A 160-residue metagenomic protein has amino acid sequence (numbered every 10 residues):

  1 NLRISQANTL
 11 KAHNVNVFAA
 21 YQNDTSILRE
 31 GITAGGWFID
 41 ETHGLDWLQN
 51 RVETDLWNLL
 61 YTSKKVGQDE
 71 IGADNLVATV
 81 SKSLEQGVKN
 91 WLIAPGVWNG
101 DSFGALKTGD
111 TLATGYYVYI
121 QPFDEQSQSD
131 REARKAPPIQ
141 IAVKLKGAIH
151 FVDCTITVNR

Functional and structural regions predicted by a protein language model:
N1-E41: Extended, charged amphipathic alpha-helical segments
G31-R160: Structured, hydrophobic secondary-structure cores that serve as assembly/anchoring elements
